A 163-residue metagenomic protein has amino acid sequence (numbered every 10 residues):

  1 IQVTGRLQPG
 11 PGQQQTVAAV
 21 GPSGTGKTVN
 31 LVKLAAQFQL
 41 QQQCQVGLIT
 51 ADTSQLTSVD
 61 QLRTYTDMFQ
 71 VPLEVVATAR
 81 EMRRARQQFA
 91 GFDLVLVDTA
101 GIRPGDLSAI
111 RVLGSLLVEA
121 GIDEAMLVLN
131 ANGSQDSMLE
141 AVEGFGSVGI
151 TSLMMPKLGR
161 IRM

Functional and structural regions predicted by a protein language model:
I1-S54, R63-A79, R83: Primarily NTPase-proximal linker/entry elements flanking Walker-type ATP/GTP-binding cores
A19, S23, D93-T99: Catalytic-core segments of thiol-dependent peptidases
D52, T99-G101: Switch- and interface-adjacent substructures of P-loop NTPase systems
V59-Q61, M68, A77-Q88, L94 (+1 more regions): Conserved catalytic-core segment of NTP-binding enzymes
